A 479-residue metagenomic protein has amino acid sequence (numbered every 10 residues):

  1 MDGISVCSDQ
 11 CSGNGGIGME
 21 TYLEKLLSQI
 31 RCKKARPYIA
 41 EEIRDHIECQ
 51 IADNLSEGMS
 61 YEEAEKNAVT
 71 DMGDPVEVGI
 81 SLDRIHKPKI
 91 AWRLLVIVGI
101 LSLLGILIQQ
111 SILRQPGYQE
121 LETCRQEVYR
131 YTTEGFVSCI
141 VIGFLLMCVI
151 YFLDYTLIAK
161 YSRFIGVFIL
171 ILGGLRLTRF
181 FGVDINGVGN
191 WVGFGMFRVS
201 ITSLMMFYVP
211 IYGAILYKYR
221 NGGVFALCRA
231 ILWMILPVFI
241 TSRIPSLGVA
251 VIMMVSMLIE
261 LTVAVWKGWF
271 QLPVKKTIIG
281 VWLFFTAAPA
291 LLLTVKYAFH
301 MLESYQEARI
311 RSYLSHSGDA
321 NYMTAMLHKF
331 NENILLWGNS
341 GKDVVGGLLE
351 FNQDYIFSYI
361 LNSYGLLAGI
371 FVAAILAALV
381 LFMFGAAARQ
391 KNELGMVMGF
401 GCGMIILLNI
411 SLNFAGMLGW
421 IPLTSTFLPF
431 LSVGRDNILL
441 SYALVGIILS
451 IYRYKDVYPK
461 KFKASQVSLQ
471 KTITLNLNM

Functional and structural regions predicted by a protein language model:
D2-V6, Q10, N14, M59-L121: Cytosolic juxtamembrane regions of integral membrane proteins
Y131, Y151-L172, G222-I231, T277 (+1 more regions): Interfacial loop-to-transmembrane-helix boundary motif in multi-pass membrane proteins
S138-L146, S363-M383: Hydrophobic alpha-helical transmembrane segments
L175-V199, A298-S312, L423: Membrane-interfacial helix-loop-helix modules of multi-pass inner-membrane proteins that assemble, modify, or transport
A230-F239, G248-Y297: Hydrophobic alpha-helical segments of polytopic membrane proteins
P273-F371: Hydrophobic, glycine- and aromatic-enriched re-entrant/interface helices and adjoining loop segments
A387-S425, L431: Loop-to-helix entry and N-terminal half of a specific, functionally important transmembrane alpha helix in multi-pass
G416, W420-I421, T426-M479: A juxtamembrane structural motif centered on a specific transmembrane helix
